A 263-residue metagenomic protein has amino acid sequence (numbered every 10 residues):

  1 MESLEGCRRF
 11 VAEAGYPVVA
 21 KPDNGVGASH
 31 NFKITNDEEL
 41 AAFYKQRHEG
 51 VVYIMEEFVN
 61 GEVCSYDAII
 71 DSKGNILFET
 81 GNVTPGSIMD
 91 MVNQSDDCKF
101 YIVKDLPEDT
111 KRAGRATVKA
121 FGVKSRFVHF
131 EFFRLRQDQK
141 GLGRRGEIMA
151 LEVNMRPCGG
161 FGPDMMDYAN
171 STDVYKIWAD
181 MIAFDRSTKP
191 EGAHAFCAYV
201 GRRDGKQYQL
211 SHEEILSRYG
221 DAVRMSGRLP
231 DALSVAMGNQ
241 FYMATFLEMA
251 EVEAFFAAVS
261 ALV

Functional and structural regions predicted by a protein language model:
M1-H30: A conserved helix-loop-beta module that forms one wall/lid of the active-site cleft in ATP-utilizing catalytic domains
M1-S3, I34-E38, S211, E248-E251: Alpha-helix N-cap recognition
P17-A20, S29-S65, S87-F100, K111 (+2 more regions): Conserved ATP-binding module of the ATP-grasp superfamily
P22-N24, M91, L233-M237: Short, flexible turn/loop "capping" segments at secondary-structure junctions
G27-A28, G61-V63, H194, A236: Short acidic/glycine-enriched loop/turn segments that link adjacent beta-strands
T35-L40, S72-G74, Q137-D138, L247: Short loop segments at secondary-structure junctions
E57-V123, F127, R134-D138, L142-R145 (+3 more regions): ATP-dependent carboxylate/phosphate-activation module, predominantly the ATP-grasp catalytic core and closely related
I177-V263: Peripheral (often C-terminal) accessory segments that flank ATP-dependent C-N-forming ligase machineries
